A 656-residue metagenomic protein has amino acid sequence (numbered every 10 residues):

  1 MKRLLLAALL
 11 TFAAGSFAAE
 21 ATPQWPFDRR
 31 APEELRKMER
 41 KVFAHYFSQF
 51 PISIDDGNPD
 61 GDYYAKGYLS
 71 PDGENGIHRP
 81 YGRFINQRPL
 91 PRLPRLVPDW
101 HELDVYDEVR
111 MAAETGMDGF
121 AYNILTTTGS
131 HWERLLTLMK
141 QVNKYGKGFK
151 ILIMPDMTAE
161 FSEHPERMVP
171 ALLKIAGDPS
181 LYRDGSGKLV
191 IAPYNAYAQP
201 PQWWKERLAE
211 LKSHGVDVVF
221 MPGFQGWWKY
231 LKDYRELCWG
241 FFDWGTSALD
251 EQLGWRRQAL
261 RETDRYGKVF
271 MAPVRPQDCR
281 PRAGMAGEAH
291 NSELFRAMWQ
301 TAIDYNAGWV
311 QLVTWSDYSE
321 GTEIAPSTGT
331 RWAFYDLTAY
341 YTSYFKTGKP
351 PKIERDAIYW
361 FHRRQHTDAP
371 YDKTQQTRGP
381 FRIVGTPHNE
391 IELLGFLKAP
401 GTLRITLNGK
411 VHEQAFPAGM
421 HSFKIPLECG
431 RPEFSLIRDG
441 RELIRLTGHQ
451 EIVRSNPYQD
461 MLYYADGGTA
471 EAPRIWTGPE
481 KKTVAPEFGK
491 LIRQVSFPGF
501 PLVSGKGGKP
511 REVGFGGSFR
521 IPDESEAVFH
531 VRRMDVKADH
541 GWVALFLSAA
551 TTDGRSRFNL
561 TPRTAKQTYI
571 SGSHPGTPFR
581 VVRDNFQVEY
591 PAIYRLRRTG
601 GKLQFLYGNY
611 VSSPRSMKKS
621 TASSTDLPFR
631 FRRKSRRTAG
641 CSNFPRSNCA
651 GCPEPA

Functional and structural regions predicted by a protein language model:
L4-A13: Sec-dependent N-terminal signal peptides
E20-I391, K398-K490: Glycan-processing catalytic domains of CAZymes
N389-L393, S525-A527: Structural beta-strand segments of beta-rich domains
G419-F423, G517, A592-Y594: Short strand-edge motifs at loop-to-beta-strand transitions and within beta-strands of extracellular beta-rich domains
F434, F529, V588-S620: Carbohydrate-binding surfaces in secreted/extracellular proteins
R474-K481, E524, V536, K618-A656: Ligand-recognition surfaces built from glycine- and aromatic
S496-H574: Secretory/extracellular carbohydrate-interaction modules and structurally similar beta-sandwich "look-alikes"
S573-R595: Short, aromatic/His-centered strand-loop micro-motif at the edge of beta-sheets
